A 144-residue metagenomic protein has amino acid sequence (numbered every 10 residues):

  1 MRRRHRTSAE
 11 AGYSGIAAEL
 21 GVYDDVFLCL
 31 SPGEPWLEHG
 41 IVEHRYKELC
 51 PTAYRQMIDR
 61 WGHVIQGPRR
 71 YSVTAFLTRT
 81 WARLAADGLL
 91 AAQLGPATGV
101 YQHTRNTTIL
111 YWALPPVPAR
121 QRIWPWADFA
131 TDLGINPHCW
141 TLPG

Functional and structural regions predicted by a protein language model:
R2-L30, K47-E48, T52-G144: Phospho-regulated, low-complexity intrinsically disordered regions of nuclear gene-regulatory and chromatin-associated
